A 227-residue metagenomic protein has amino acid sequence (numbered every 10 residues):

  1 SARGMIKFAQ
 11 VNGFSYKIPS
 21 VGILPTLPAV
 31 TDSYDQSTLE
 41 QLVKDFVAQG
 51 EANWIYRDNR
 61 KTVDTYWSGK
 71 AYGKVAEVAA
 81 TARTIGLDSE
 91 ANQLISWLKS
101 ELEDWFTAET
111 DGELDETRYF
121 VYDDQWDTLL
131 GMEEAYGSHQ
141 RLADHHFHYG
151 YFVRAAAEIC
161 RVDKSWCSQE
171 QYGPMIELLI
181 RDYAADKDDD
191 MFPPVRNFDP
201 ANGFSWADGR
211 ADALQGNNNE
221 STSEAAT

Functional and structural regions predicted by a protein language model:
S1-D144, D190, F198-A201, W206-R210 (+1 more regions): Ser/Thr/Asn(+Pro)-rich, low-complexity disordered segments
W67, D144, H148, N217-E224: Extracytoplasmic/periplasmic, Sec-exported soluble proteins
G73, E77, G150-E158, L178-D182 (+1 more regions): Contiguous, well-ordered alpha-helical segments that form the cores/surfaces of helical PPI scaffolds
V78-T81, E101, A108, A155 (+3 more regions): Generic, well-ordered alpha-helical scaffold segments in large soluble proteins
A82-S89, I159-Q171: Inter-helical turn/loop segments and adjacent helix faces that build the functional surface of alpha-helical bundle
Q93-L102, E170-R181: Amphipathic alpha-helical scaffolding segments
A135-H145, V162-S168, N217: The substrate-binding groove and active-site-proximal loops of carbohydrate-active enzymes, especially glycoside
I176-T227: A compositional/structural signature marking long, glycine- and acidic/polar-rich segments with frequent tryptophans
